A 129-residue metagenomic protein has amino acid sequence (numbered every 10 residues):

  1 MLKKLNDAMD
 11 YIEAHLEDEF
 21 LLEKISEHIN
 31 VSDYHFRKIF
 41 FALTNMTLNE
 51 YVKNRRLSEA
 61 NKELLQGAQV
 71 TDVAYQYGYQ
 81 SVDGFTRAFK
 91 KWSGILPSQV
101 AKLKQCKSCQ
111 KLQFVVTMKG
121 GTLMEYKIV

Functional and structural regions predicted by a protein language model:
M1, M9-A14, S26-E27, H35: Recognition helices and adjacent regulatory flanks at domain boundaries
M1-K3, T47, R87-V129: …primarily DNA-binding HTH/wHTH and HhH modules…
N6-H15, E19-E23, A42-Y77, K104-G121: Terminal helix-turn-helix DNA-binding modules in bacterial transcription factors
E13, E59, V82, R87 (+1 more regions): Residue-level signal for functionally critical sites in structured catalytic/ligand-binding pockets
E19-V52, A74-L96: Basic/polar phosphate-binding segments, predominantly the helix-turn-helix DNA-binding elements of transcriptional
